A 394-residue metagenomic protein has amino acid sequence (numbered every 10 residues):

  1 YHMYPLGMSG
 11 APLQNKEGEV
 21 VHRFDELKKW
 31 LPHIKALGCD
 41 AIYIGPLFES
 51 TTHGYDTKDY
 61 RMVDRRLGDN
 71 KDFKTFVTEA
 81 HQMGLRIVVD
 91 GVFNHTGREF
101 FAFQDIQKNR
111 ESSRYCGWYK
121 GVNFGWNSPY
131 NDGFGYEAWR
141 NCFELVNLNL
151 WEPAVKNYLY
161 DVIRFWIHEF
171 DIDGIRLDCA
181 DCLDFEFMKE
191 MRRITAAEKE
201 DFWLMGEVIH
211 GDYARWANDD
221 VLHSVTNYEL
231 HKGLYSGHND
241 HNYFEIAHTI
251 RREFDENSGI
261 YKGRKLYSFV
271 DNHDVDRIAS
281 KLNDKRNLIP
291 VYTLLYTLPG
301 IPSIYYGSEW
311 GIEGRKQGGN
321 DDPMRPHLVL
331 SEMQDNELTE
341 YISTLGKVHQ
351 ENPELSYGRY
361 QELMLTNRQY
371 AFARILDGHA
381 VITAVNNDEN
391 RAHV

Functional and structural regions predicted by a protein language model:
Y1, I42-I44, I87-V89, I175 (+4 more regions): Hydrophobic faces of well-ordered beta-strands that scaffold small-molecule active sites in alpha/beta enzyme cores
Y1-R86, T96, F101-D105, N157: N-terminal structural segment of carbohydrate-active enzymes
M3, I34, I44, Y60 (+12 more regions): Conserved, mostly hydrophobic/aromatic
Y4-F24, D56-N70, N141-K156, D173-C182 (+3 more regions): The substrate-binding groove and active-site-proximal loops of carbohydrate-active enzymes, especially glycoside
G18-V20, H53-R65, F93-G133, R193 (+3 more regions): Aromatic- and acidic-residue-enriched segments that line the glycan-binding/catalytic groove of carbohydrate-active
V77, H81-M83, H95, Q107 (+8 more regions): Active-site-proximal helices and loops of the catalytic beta/alpha 8
G97, F101-F170, R176, A180-D181: Active-site-adjacent "subsite" loops/lids of carbohydrate-active enzymes
L363-V394: Carbohydrate-binding surface patches
